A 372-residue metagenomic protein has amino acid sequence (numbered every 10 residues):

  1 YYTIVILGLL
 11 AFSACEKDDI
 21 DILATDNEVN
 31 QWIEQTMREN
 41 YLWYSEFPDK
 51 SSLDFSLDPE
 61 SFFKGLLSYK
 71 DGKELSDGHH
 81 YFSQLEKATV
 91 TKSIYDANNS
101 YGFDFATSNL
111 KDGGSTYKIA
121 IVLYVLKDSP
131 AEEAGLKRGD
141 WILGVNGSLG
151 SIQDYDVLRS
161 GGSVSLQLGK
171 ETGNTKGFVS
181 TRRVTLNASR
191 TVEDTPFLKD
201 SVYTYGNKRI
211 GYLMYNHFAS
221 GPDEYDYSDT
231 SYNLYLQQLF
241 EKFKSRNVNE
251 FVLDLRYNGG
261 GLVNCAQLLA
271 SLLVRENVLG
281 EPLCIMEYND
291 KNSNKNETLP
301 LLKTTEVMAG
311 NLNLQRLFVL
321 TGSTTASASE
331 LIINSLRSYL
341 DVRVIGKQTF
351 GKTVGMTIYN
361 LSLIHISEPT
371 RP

Functional and structural regions predicted by a protein language model:
Y1-V5: Sec-dependent signal peptide recognition, specifically the positively charged N-region followed immediately by
A11-A14: C-terminal motif of bacterial Sec signal peptides marking the signal peptidase cleavage site
E16-E250: Flexible, low-complexity junctional segments that flank or bridge functional domains
T36, F105-S108, V125-K127, V145-S148 (+6 more regions): Active-site-proximal beta-strand/loop segments in catalytic clefts of secreted hydrolases
W43-L53, L255, G280-E287, A328-S329 (+1 more regions): Surface-exposed patches in mature extracellular/periplasmic domains of secreted proteins
E132, S151-D154, T175-K176, G221-E224 (+3 more regions): Extracytoplasmic/secreted cell-surface and envelope-processing proteins
G260-F318, T357-I358: Gly/Ser/Thr-rich loop/hinge elements
I364-P372: Residue-level detector of conserved catalytic or cofactor/ligand-binding positions in enzyme active sites
